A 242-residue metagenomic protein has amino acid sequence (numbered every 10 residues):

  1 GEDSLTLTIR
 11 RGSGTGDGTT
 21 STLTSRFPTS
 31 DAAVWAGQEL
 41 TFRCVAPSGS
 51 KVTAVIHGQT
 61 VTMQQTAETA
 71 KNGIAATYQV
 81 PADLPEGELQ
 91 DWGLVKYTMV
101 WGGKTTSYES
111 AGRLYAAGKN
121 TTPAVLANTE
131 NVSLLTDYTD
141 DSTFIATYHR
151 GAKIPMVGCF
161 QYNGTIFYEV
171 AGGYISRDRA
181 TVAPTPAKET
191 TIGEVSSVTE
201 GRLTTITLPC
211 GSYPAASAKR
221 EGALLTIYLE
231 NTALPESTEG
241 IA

Functional and structural regions predicted by a protein language model:
G1-E39, R43-H57, T66-A242: Signal-peptide-cleaved, periplasmic/extracellular N-terminal interaction regions immediately downstream of the signal
